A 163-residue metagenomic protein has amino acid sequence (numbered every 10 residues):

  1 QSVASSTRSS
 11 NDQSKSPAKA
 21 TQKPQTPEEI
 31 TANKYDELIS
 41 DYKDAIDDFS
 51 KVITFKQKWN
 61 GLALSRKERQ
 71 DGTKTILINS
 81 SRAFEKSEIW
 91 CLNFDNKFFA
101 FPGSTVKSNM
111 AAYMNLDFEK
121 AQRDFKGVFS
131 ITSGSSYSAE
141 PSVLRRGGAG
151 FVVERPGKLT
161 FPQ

Functional and structural regions predicted by a protein language model:
Q1-S9: Heptad-repeat coiled-coil alpha-helices
V3, S14-P17: Long, compositionally biased intrinsically disordered regions
R8-N11, Q22: Short intrinsically disordered, low-complexity segments
P17-N115: Charge-dense, E/K-rich amphipathic alpha-helical interfaces
N96-Q163: Extended, amphipathic alpha-helical stalk segments that mediate dimerization and serve as stator/scaffold rods within
